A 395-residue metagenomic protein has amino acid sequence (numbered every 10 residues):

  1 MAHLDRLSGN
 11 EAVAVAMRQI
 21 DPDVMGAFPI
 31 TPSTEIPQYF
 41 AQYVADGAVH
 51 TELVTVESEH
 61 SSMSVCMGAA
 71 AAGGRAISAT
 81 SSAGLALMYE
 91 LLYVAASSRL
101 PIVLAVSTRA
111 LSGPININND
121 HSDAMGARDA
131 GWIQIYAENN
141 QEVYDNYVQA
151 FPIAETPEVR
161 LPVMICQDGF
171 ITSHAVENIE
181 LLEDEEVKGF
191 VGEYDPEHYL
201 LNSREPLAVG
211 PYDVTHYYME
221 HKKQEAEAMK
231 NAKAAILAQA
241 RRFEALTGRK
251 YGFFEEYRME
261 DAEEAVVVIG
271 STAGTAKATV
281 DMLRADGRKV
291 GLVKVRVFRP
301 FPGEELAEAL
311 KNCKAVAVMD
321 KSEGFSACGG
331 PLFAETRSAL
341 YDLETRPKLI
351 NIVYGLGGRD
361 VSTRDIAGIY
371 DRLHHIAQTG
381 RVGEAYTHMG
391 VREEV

Functional and structural regions predicted by a protein language model:
M1-G126, G131-W132, V148, G390-E393: Thiamine diphosphate
I36-Y39, V65-M67, M88-L92, G113-N119 (+6 more regions): Short acidic, glycine/serine/threonine-rich loops at helix termini
A41-D46, A278-L292, Y341-D342: Short helix-loop-beta junction
T80, V103-S107, Y136-A137, M164-D168 (+3 more regions): Short beta-strand segments
N118-P162, C166-G169, T345-R359: Conserved thiamine diphosphate
P162-E255: Conformationally flexible catalytic loops at phosphate/diphosphate-handling active centers
E260-R288, F301-E308: Redox- and metal-dependent alpha/beta enzyme cores, enriched for Fe-S-associated oxidoreductases and cofactor-handling
D320-V395: Peripheral docking tails and interdomain loops at the edges of cofactor- or intermediate-handling domains
